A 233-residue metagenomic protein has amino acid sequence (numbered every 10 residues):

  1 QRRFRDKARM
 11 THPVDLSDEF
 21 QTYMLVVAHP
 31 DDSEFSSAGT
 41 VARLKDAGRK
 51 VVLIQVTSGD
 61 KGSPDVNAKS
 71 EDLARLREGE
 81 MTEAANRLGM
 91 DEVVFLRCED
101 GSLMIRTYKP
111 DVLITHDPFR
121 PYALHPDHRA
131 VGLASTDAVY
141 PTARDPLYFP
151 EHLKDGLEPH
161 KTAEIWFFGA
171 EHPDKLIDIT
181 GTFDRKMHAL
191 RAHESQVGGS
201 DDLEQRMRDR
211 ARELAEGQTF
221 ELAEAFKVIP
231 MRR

Functional and structural regions predicted by a protein language model:
Q1-M24, L103-R233: Metal-dependent de-N-acetylase/amidase catalytic core
R3-T107, K227: Active-site rim/loop-helix segments in enzyme catalytic domains that contact anionic ligands
